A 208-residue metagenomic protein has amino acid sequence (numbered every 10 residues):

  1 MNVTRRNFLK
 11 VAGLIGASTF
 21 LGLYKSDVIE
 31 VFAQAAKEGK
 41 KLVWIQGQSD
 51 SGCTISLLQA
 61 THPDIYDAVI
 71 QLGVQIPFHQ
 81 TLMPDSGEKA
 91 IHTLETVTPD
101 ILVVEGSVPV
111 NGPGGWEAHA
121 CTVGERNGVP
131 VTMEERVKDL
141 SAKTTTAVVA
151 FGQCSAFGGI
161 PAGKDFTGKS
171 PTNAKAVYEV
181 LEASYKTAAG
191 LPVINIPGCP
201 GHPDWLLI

Functional and structural regions predicted by a protein language model:
M1-V3, V31-F32: N-terminal secretory signal peptides
N7-V28: N-terminal export signals
G22-G47: C-terminal segment of N-terminal export signals and the immediately downstream linker at the start of the mature
G39-K41, Q48-G52, Q71-L94, T98-P130: Metallocofactor- and cofactor-centric catalytic cores in central/energy metabolism, strongly enriched
Q48-T54, Q153, F157: Local cysteine-cluster metal-coordination motifs and their immediate loop/turn environment, predominantly Fe-S cluster
Q59-I76: Short catalytic helix/loop segments, enriched in acidic residues and glycine and frequently bearing histidine
G128-T145: Catalytic-core regions built around general acid/base machinery
T144-I208: Catalytic cores of enzyme domains
